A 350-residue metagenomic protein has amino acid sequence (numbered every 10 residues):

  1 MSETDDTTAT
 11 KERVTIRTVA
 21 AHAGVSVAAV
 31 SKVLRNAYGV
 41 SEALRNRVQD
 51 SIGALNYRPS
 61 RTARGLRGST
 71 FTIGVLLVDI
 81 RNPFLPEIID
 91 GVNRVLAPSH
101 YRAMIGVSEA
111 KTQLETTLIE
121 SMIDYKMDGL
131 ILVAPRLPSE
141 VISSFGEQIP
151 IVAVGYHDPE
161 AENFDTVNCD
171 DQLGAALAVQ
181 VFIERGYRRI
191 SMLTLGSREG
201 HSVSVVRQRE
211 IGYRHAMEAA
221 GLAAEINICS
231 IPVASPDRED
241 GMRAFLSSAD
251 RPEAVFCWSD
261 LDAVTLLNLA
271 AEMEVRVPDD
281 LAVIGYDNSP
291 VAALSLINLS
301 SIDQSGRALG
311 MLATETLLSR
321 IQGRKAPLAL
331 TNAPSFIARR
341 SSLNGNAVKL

Functional and structural regions predicted by a protein language model:
M1-S69, N344-L350: N-terminal helix-turn-helix DNA-binding module of bacterial transcription factors
E42, Y57-S121, Y125-G129, E199 (+2 more regions): Amphipathic helical "hinge" segments at domain boundaries
R47, F84-P98, G174-L177, V203-A224 (+3 more regions): Short, solvent-exposed amphipathic alpha-helices that sit in or adjacent to ligand/effector-binding or catalytic
K126-V133, S191-T194, R198, A249-S259 (+1 more regions): Periplasmic-binding protein-like
V133-L177, L195-R198, L261, D287-L299: Flexible loop/hinge segments that line or gate small-molecule binding clefts
V167-L193, H215, S235-R243, Q304-Q322: Hydrophobic alpha-helical segments within soluble ligand-binding/sensing domains
L177-L222, L328-L343: An alpha-beta-alpha
E225, E239-L350: Flexible loop/turn connectors
